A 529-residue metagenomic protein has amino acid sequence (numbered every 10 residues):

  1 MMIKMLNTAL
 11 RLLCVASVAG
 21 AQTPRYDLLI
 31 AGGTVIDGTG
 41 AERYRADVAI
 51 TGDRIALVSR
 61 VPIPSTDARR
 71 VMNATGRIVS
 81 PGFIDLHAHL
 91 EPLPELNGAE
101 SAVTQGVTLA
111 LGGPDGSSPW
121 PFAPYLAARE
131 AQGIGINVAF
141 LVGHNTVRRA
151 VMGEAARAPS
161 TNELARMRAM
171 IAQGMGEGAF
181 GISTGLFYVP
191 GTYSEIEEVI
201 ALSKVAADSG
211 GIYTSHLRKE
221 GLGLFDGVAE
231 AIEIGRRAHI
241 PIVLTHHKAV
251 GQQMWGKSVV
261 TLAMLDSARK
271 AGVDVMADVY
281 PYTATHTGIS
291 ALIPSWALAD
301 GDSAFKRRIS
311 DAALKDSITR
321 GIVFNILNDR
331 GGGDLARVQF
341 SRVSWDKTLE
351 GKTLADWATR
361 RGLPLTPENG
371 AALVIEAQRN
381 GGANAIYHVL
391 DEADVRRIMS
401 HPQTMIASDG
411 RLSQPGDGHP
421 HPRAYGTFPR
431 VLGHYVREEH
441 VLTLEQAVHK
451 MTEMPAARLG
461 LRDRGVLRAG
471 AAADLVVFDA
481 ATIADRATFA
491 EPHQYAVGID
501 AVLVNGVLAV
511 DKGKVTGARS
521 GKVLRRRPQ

Functional and structural regions predicted by a protein language model:
M1-L12: Bacterial N-terminal signal peptides that target proteins for export
T23-I30, V35-G82, D485: Histidine-rich, glycine-flanked metal-binding segment
G33, R396-Q403, S408-D409, V476-K522: C-terminal cap of metal-dependent C-N hydrolases
G33, V48, D53, G76 (+13 more regions): Divalent metal-coordination and catalytic microenvironments
V35-D47, A355, G382-V395, E439-V448 (+1 more regions): Acidic, glycine-enriched loop/beta-strand segments at the rims of small-molecule binding/catalytic pockets
A74-V79, F83, A88-L90, P94-T184 (+4 more regions): Divalent-metal coordination cores built from histidine and acidic residues
L141-V142, T146, A150-T161, A165-V189 (+4 more regions): Active-site neighborhoods of metal-dependent hydrolases
Q173-A231: Divalent metal-binding pocket/active-site signature
